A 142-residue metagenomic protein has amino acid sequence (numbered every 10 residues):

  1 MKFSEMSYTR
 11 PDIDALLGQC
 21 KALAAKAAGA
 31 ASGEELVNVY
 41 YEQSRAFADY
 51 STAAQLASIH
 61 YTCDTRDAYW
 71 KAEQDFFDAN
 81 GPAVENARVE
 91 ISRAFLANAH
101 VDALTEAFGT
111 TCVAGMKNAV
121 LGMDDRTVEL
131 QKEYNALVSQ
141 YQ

Functional and structural regions predicted by a protein language model:
M1-Q142: A well-structured
